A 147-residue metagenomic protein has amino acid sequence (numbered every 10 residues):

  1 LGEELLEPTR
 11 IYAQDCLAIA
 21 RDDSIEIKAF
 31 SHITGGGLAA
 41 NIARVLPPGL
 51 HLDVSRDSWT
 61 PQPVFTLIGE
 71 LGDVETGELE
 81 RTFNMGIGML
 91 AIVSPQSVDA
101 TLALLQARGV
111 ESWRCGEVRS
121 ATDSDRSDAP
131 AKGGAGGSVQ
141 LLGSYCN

Functional and structural regions predicted by a protein language model:
L1-N147: Glycine-/charge-enriched secondary-structure boundary and capping motifs
